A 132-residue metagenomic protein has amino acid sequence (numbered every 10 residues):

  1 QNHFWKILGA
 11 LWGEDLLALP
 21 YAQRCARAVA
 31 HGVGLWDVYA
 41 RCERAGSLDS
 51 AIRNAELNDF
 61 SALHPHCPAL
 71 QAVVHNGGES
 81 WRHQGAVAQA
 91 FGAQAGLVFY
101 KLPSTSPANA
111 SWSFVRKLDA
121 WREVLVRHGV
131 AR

Functional and structural regions predicted by a protein language model:
Q1-A51: Short, surface-exposed acidic-centric catalytic microdomains
C42-R132: Glycine/proline-rich loop-helix segments at beta-alpha junctions forming the active-site rim of enzyme cores
